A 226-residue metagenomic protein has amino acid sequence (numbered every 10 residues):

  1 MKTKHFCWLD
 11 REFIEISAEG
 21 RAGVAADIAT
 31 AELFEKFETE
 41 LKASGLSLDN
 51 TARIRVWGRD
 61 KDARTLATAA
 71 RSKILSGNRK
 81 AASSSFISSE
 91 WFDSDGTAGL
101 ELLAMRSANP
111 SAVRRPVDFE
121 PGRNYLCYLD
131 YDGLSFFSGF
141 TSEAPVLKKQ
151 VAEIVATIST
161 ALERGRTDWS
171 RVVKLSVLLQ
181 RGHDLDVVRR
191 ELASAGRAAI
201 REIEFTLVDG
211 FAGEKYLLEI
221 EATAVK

Functional and structural regions predicted by a protein language model:
M1-V173, L179-K226: N-terminal presequence-like segments and the immediate start of the first folded domain
